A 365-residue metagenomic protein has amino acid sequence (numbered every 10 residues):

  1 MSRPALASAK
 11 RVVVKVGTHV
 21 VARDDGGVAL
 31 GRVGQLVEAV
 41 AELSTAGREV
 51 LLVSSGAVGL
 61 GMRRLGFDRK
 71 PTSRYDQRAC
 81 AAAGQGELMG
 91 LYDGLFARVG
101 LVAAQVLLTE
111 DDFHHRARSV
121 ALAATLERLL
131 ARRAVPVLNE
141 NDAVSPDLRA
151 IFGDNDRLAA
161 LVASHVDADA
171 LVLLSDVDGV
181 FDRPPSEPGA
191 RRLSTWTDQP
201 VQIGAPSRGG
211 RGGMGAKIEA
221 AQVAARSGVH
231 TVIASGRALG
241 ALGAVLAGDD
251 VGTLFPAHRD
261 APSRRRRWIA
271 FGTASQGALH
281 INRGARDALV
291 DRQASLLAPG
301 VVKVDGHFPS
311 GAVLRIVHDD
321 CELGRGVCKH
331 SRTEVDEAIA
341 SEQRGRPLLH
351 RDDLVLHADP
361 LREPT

Functional and structural regions predicted by a protein language model:
M1-R69, R74-V102, V106-T365: C-terminal catalytic "cap/lid" subdomain
